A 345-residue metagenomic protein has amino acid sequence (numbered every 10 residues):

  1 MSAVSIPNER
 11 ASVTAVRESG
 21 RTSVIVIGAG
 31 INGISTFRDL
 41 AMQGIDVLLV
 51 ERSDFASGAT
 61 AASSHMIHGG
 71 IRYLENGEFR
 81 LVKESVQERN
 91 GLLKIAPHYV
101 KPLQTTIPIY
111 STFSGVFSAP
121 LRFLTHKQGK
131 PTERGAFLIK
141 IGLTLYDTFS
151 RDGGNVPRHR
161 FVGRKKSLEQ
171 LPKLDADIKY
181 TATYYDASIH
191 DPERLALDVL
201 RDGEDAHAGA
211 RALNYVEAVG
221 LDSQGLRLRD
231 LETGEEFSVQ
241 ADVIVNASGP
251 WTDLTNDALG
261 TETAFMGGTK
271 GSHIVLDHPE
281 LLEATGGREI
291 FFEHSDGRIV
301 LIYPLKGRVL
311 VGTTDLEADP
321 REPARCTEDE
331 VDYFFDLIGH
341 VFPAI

Functional and structural regions predicted by a protein language model:
M1-V24, D39-Q43: Extreme N-terminal leader/targeting segments of oxidoreductases
G28-G30, R52: Glycine-rich Rossmann-fold phosphate-binding loop(s) that bind the pyrophosphate of adenine dinucleotide cofactors
G33: N-terminal Rossmann-fold NAD(P) dinucleotide-binding loop
D39-M42, D46, V50, H98-T105 (+3 more regions): Active-site substrate-recognition segment that forms the wall of the catalytic cavity or substrate channel
V50-R52, A56-N76, T181, R298-Y303: Redox-cofactor-proximal catalytic regions of oxidoreductases
H65-Q170, V300: Dinucleotide-binding Rossmann-like beta1-alpha1 core, especially the glycine-rich loop that anchors the ADP
A182-D242: Helical element adjacent to the flavin cofactor pocket in flavoenzyme catalytic cores
